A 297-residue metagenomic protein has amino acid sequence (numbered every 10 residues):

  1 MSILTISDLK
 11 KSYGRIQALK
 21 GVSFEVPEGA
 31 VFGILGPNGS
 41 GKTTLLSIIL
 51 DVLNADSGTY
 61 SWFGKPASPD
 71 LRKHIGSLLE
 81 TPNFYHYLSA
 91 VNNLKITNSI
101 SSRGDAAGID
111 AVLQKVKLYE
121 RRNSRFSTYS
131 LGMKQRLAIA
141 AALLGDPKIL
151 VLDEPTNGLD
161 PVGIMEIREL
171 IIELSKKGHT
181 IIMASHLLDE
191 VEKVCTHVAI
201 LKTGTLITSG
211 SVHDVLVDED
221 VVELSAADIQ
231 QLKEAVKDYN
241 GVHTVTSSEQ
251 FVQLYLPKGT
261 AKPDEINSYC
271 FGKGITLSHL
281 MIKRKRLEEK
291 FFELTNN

Functional and structural regions predicted by a protein language model:
M1-K10, N297: ABC-family P-loop ATPase nucleotide-binding domain
L4, K11-M183, L188-K202, T208: ABC transporter nucleotide-binding domains
D51, R72, D214-V217, T246-S247 (+1 more regions): Short, flexible turn/loop "capping" segments at secondary-structure junctions
G108, L232-A235, E265-I266: Hydrophobic side chains in well-ordered alpha-helices
R168-P257: ABC transporter nucleotide-binding domain
K258-N297: C-terminal coupling/interaction segments
